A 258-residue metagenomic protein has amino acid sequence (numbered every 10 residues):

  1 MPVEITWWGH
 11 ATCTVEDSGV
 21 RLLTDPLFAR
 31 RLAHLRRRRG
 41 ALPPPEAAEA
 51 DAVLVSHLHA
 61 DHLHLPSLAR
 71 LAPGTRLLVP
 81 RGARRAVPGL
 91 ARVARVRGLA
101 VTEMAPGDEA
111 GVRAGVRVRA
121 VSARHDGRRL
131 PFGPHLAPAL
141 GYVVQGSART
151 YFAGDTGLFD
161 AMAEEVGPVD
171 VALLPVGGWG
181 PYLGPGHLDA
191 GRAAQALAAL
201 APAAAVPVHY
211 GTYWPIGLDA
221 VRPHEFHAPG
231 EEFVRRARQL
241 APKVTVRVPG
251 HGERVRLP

Functional and structural regions predicted by a protein language model:
M1-V3, E16-L22, E109-R119, Q145-T150 (+1 more regions): Beta-strand-turn-beta hairpins that frame and shape the catalytic cleft of phosphate-ester-processing enzymes
G9-H10, P80-A86, M104-D108: Short, polar loop motifs at secondary-structure junctions
T14-L58, H62-R70, V79-G82, G127-F132 (+1 more regions): Pre-active-site segment of Zn-dependent metallo-hydrolases
V20-L22, D51-A52, R76, V116 (+3 more regions): Structural motif
P26-F28, L58, G82, V121-H125 (+4 more regions): Active-site metal-binding loops of divalent metal-dependent hydrolases
P66, G127-L200: Active-site-proximal loop/helix segments of hydrolase catalytic cores
T75-A83, V206-P207: Short internal beta-strands
A91-V112, P168, G180, A190-P258: Binuclear metal-ion centers of metallo-dependent hydrolases, dominated by the metallo-beta-lactamase
